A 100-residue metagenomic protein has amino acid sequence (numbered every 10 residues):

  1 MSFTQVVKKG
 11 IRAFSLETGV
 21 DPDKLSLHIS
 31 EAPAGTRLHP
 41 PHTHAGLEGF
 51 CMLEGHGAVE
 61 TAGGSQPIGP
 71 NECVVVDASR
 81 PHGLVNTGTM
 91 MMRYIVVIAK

Functional and structural regions predicted by a protein language model:
M1-L25, P40: A short, N-terminal "cap"/entry segment at the start of jelly-roll beta-barrel domains of the cupin/DSBH fold
A13, H28-H44: Conserved short histidine dyad/triad with adjacent acidic residue
P22-D23, A32-T36, H56, K100: Short, charged/polar surface micro-motifs in flexible loops or helix N-caps
E31-A32, T43-V59: Short, conserved beta-strand element in jelly-roll/cupin
T43, G63, T87: Conserved catalytic-core motifs of eukaryotic protein kinase domains, centered on the activation segment
H56-A58, S65, P81, M91: Structural motif
G63-A78: Short acidic-glycine-tyrosine-enriched beta hairpin
A78-K100: Ligand-binding loop in jelly-roll beta-barrel domains
